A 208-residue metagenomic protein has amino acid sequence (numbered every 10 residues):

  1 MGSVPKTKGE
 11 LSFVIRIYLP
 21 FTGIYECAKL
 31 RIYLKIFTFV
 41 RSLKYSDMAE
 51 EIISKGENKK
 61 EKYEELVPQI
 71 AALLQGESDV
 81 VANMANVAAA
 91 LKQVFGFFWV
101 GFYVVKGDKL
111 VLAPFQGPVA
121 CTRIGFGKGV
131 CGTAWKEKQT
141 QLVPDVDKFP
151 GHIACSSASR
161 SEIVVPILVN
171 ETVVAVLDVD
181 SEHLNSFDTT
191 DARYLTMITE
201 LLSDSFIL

Functional and structural regions predicted by a protein language model:
K29, K35-T38, K44-Y45: Short, positively charged and aromatic/hydrophobic N-terminal segments
L43-A113, M197, S205-L208: Intrinsically disordered, low-complexity terminal regulatory regions
V67, S181-L208: Juxtadomain coupling helices with adjacent low-complexity linkers
W99, V164, V176: Short hydrophobic/aromatic beta-strand element in the GNAT-like acyltransferase core that lines or flanks the acyl-donor
V105-C155: Regulatory sensory and allosteric helical modules in signal-transduction proteins and certain transcription factors
S161-L168: A short, aliphatic-rich beta-strand micro-motif
L168-S181: Sensory-domain boundary capping and coupling elements
